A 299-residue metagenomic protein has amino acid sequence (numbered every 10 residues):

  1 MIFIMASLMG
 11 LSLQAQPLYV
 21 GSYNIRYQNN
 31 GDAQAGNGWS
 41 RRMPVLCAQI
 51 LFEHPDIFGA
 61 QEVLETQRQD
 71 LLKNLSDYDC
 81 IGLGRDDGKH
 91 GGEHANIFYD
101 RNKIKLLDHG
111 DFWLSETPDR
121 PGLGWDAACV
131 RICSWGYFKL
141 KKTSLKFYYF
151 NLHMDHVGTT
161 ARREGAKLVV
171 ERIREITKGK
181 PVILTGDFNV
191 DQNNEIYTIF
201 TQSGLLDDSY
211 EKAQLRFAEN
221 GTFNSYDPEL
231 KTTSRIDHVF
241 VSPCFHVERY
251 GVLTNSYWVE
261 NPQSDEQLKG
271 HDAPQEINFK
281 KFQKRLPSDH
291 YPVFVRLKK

Functional and structural regions predicted by a protein language model:
M1-P17: Bacterial Sec-dependent N-terminal signal peptides
L13-N74, R85-E93, K167, D289 (+1 more regions): N-terminal, active-site-proximal structural segment of metallo-dependent hydrolase catalytic domains
L18, D56-I57, F147, P181-I183 (+1 more regions): Short, Asp-centered acidic motifs that coordinate Mg2+ and/or phosphate in catalytic or ligand-binding sites
Y23-I25, L152-M154, D187-F188, Y291: Active-site metal-binding loops of divalent metal-dependent hydrolases
Y27-G36, L107, T159, F217-N220: Short, solvent-exposed loop/turn elements at domain surfaces
I57-F150, M154, R249-T254: Structured beta-strand-rich core segments of catalytic domains in phosphoester-bond hydrolases
G59-Q61, G82-L83, I183-D187, D208-E211: Active-site neighborhood of phospho(di)ester-bond hydrolases with catalytic His/Asp-centered motifs
T160, E171-V182, V190-K299: Metal-dependent phosphoester-hydrolase catalytic domains
